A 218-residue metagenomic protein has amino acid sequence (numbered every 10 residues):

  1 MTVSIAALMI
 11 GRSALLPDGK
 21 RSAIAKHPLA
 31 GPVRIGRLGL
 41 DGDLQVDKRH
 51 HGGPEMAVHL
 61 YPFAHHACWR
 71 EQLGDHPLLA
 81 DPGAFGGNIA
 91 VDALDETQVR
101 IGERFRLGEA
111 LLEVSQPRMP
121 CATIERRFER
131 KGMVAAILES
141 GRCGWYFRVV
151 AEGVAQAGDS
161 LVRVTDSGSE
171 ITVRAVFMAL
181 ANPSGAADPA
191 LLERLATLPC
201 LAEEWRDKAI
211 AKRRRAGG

Functional and structural regions predicted by a protein language model:
M1-R126, G132, G168-G218: Electropositive, beta-rich accessory/interaction domains or terminal extensions that provide binding surfaces
G31, C143-W145, A157-D159: A short pocket-lining beta-strand/turn micro-motif at the edge of beta-sheets
G42, F147, Q156: Short, flexible micro-motifs
V91, Q98, G144-A151: Short alpha-helix capping/helix-loop boundary micro-motifs
G102, E152, A157-D159: Loop/turn positions that initiate beta-strands
F128-A135, E139-V149: Active-site glycine-rich loop that binds ribose-phosphate moieties when present
L161-T165: Short hydrophobic beta/alpha edge segments that flank linear recognition/processing sites
